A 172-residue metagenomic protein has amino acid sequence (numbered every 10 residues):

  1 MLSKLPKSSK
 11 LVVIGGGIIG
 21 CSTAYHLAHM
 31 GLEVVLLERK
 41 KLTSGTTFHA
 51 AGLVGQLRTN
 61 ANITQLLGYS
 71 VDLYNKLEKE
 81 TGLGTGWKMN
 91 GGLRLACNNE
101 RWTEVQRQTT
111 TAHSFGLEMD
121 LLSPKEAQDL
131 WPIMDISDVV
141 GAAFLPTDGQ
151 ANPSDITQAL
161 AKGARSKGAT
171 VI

Functional and structural regions predicted by a protein language model:
S3-I19, V35: Beta1/beta-strand and adjacent pyrophosphate-binding region of the FAD-binding site in flavoprotein oxidoreductases
S3-P6, A28, W87: Short, flexible hinge/linker loops that cap or flank conserved catalytic cores
A24, A28, G163: Gly/Ala-rich phosphate-binding loop of Rossmann-like dinucleotide-binding domains, activating on the conserved
A28-F48: Glycine-rich FAD pyrophosphate-binding loop
K40-L42, A127, L160: Short beta-to-alpha linker loops that shape the active-site pocket of alpha/beta-hydrolase fold enzymes
G52-L130: Dinucleotide-binding Rossmann-like beta1-alpha1 core, especially the glycine-rich loop that anchors the ADP
A143-I172: Helical element adjacent to the flavin cofactor pocket in flavoenzyme catalytic cores
